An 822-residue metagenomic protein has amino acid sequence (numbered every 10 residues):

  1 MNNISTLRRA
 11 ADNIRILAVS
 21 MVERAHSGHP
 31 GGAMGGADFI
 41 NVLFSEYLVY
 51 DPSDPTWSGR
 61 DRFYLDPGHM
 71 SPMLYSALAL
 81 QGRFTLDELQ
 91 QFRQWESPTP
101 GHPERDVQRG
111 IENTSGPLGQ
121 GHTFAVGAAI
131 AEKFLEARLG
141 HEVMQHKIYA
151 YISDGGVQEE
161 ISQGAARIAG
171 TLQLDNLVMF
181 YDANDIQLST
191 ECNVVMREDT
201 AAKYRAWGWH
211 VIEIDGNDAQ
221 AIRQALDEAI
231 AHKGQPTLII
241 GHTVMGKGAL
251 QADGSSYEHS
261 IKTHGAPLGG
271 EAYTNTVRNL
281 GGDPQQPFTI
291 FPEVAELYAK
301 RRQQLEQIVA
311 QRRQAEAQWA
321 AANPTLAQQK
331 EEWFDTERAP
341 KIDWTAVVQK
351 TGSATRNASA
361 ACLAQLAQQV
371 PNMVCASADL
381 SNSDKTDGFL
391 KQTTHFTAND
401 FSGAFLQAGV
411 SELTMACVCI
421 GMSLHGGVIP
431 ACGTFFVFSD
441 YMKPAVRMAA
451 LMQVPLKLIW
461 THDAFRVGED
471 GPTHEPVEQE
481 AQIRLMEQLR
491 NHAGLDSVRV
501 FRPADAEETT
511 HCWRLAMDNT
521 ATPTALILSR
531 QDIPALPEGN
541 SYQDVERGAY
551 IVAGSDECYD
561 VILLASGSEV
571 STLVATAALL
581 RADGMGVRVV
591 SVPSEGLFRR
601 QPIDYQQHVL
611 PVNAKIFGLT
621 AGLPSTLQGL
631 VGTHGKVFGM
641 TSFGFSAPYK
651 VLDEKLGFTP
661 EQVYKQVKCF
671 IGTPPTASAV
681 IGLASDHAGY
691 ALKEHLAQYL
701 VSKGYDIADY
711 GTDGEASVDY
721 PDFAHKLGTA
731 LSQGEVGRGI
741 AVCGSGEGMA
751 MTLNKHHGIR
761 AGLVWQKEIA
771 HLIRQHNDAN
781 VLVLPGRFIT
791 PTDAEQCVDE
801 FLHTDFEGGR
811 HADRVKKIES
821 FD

Functional and structural regions predicted by a protein language model:
M1-K147, A295-E296, R302-I527, D532 (+5 more regions): Thiamine diphosphate
M1-M34, I152, G156, E160 (+10 more regions): Conserved acidic/glycine
P67-S71, W95-P98, Y149-Q158, D182-Q187 (+17 more regions): Acidic, glycine-rich active-site loops and adjacent beta-strand->loop/helix elements that engage anionic groups
Q94-D106, F124, I130, E136-R138 (+9 more regions): Thiamine diphosphate
A150-S153, V157, A165, A449-G471 (+2 more regions): A structural-propensity feature for long, helix-poor, extended segments
A684, A688-G689, K767-D822: C-terminal binding/interaction regions
V742, E747-G786: Mid-chain, well-packed structural core segment of small domains
